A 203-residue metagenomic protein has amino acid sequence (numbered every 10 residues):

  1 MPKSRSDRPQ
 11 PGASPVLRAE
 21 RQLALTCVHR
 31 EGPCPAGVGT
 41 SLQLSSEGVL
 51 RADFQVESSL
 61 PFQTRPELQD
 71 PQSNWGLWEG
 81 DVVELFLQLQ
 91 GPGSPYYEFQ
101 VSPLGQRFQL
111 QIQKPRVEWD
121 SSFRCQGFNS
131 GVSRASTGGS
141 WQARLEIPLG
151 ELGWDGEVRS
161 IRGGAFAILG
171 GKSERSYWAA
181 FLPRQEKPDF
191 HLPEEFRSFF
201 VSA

Functional and structural regions predicted by a protein language model:
M1-A203: Structural preference for beta-rich elements and adjacent junctions enriched in aromatics
